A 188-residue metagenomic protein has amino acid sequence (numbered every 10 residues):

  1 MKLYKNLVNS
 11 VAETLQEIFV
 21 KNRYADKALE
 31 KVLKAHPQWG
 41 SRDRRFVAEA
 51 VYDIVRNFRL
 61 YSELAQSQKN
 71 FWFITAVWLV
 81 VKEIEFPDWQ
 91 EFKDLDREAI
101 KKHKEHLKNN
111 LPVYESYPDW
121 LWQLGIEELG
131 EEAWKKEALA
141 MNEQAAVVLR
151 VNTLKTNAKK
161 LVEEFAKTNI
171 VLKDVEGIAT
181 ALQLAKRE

Functional and structural regions predicted by a protein language model:
M1-E188: Class I Rossmann-like S-adenosyl-L-methionine
